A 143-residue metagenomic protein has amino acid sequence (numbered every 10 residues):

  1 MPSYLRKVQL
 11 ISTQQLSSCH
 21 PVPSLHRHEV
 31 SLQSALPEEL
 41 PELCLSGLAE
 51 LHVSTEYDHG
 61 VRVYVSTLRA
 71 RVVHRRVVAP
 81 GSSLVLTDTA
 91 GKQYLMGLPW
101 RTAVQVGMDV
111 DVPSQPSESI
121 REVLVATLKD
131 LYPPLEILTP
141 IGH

Functional and structural regions predicted by a protein language model:
M1-S66, A103-S117: Solvent-exposed edge beta-strands and adjacent loop segments that serve as assembly or binding interfaces
V53-R75, E118-Y132: Oligomerization/assembly interface segments of phage tail-like spikes and tubes
R69-W100: Short, acidic/charged, Gly/Pro-enriched secondary-structure junctions
A103-H143: Mixed-charge, glycine-accented linear interaction segment located at domain edges/termini
